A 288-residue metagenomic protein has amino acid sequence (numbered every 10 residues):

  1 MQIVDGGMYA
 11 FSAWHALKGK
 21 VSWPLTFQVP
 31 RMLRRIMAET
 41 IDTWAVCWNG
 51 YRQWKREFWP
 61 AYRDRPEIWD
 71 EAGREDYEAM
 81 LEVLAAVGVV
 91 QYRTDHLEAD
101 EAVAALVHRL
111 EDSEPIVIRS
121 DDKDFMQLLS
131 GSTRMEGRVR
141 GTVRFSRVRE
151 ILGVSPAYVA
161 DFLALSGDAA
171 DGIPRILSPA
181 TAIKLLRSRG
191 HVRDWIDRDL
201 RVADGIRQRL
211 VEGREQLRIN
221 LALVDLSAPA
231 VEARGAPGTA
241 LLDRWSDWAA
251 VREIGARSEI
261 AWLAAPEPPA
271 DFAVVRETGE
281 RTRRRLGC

Functional and structural regions predicted by a protein language model:
M1-A85: Domain-level signal for Mg2+-assisted phosphodiester chemistry and nucleotide/NA-binding surfaces in nucleic-acid
K18, P66-P237, S258-A261, F272: Extended two-metal-dependent nuclease catalytic cores across DNA- and RNA-processing enzymes
P24, K55, P60, D70 (+4 more regions): Short linear interaction motif-like sites in intrinsically disordered regions of transcription factors
W59-A61, R214, G279-R281: General helical secondary-structure elements
V224, L242-D243, A264, G287: Compositionally biased amphipathic helical and low-complexity segments enriched in hydrophobic
G238-T239, W245, V251: Membrane-proximal, non-transmembrane interface segments of integral membrane proteins
W248-C288: Long, highly charged low-complexity segments enriched in Glu/Asp and Lys/Arg with interspersed Ser/Thr
